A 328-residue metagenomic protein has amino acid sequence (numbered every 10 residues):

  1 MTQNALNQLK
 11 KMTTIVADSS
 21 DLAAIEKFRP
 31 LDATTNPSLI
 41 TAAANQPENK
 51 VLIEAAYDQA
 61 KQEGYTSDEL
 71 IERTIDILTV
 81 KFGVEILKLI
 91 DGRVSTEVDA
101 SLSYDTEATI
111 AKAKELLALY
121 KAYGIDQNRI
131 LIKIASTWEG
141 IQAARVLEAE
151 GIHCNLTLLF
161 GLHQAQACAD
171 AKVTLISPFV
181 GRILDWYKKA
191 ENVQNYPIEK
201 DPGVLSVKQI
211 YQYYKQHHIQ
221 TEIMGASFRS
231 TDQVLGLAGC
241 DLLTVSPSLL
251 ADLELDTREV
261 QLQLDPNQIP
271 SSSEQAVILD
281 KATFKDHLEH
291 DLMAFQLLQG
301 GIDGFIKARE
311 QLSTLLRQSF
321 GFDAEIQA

Functional and structural regions predicted by a protein language model:
M1-D18: N- or domain-start disorder-to-order transition segments that initiate the globular core
M1-Q3, A108-I125, I134-E148, V207 (+2 more regions): N-terminal active-site wall of soluble small-molecule enzyme domains
T13-D18, L31-T35, R73, G92-V98 (+5 more regions): Hydrophobic faces of well-ordered beta-strands that scaffold small-molecule active sites in alpha/beta enzyme cores
A23-A44, E48: An N-terminal structural lobe/cap that precedes and organizes the functional/catalytic core across diverse proteins
N36, T96, I132, L147 (+3 more regions): Conserved, mostly hydrophobic/aromatic
L39-T41, Q46-T137: Active-site beta->alpha loop and helix N-cap motifs at the rims of alpha/beta catalytic domains
N155, F160-I269: Catalytic alpha/beta core domains of metabolic enzymes, predominantly
L264-D265, S271-A328: C-terminal extensions of enzymes
